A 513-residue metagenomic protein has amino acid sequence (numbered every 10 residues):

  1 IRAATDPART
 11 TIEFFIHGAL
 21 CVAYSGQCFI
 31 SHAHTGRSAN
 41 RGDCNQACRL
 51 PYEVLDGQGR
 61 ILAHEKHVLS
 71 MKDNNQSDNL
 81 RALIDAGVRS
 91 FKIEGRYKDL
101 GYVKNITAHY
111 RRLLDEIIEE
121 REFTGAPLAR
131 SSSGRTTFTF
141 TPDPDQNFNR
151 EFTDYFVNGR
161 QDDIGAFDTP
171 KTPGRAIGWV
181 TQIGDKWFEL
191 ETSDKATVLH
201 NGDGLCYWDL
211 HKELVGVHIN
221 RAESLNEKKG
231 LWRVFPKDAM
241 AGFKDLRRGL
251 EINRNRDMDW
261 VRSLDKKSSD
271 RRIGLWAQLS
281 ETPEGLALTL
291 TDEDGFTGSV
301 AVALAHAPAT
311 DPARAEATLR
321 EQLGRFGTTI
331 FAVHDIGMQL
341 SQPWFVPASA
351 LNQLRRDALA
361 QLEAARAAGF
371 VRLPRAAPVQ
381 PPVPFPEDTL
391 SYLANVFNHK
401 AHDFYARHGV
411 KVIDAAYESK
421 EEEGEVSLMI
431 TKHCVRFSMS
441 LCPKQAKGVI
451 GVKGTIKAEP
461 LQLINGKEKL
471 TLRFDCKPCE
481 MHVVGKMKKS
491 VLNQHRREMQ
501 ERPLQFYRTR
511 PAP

Functional and structural regions predicted by a protein language model:
I1-P513: Surface-exposed amphipathic alpha-helical tracts and adjacent flexible/coil segments at the periphery of soluble enzymes
